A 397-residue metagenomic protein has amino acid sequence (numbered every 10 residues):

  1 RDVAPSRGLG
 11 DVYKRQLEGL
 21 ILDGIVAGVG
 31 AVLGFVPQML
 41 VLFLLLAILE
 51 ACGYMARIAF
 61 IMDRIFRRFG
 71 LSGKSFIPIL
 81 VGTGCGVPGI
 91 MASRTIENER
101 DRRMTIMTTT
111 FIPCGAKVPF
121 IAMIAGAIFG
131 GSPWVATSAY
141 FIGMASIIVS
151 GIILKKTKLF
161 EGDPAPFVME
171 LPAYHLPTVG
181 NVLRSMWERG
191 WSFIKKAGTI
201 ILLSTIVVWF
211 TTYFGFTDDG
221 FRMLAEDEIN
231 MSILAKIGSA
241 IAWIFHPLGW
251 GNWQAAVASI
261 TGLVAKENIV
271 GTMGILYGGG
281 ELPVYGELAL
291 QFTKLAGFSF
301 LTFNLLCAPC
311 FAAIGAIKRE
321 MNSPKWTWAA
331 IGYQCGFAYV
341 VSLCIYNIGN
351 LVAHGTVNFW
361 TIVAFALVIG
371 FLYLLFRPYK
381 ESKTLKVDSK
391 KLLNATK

Functional and structural regions predicted by a protein language model:
D2-Y13: Single conserved hydrophobic/aromatic residue that forms the stacking wall/gate of nucleotide- or nucleobase-binding
A27, L42-A47, A125-A127, Y140-K155 (+4 more regions): Hydrophobic core segments of alpha-helical transmembrane domains in multi-pass membrane transport and ion-translocation
A56-G86, E161-S185, N230, L234 (+1 more regions): Juxtamembrane inter-helical linkers in multi-pass membrane proteins
G70-V118, A125, V264-E267, L295-E320: Alpha-helical membrane segments and immediately flanking helix-loop junctions that form or couple to the substrate/ion
P88-A165, G274: Conserved phosphate-handling catalytic cores of large alpha/beta enzymes
F111, G115-T137, G315-S323, V340-N358: Transmembrane helix-loop junctions at the membrane interface of multipass transporters and ion channels
V135-S138, I201, T205-T302, K325-W326 (+2 more regions): Extracytoplasmic
F160, P164, Y174-F221, S239-A242: Long hydrophobic segments that form regular secondary structure
